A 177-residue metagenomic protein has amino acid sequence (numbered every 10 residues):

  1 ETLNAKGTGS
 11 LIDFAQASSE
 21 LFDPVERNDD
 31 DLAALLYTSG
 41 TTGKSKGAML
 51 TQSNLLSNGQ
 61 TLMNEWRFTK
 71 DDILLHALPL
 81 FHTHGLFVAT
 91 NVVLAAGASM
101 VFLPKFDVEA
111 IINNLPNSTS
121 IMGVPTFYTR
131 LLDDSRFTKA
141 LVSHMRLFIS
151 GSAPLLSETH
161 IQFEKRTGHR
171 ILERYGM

Functional and structural regions predicted by a protein language model:
E1, K46-M49, H76-A77, A98-K105 (+1 more regions): Short beta-strand->loop structural element characteristic of the AMP-binding/adenylate-forming
E1-D29: ANL superfamily adenylate-forming
I12, A17, D30, Q52-S53 (+2 more regions): Structural detector for helix-capping/boundary residues
S18-Y37, K44, R67-I73: Conserved pre-ATP/AMP-binding loop-to-beta segment of ANL
L32, T38-T41, L74, L80 (+4 more regions): Conserved S/T- and glycine-rich ATP-binding loop of Class I adenylate-forming
A33-S57: Conserved AMP-binding A3 loop
L56-I73, F81-S120, D134-R136: Conserved AMP-binding/adenylation subdomain of ANL enzymes
S118-G123, L132-M177: Gly/Ser/Thr-rich phosphate-binding loop
